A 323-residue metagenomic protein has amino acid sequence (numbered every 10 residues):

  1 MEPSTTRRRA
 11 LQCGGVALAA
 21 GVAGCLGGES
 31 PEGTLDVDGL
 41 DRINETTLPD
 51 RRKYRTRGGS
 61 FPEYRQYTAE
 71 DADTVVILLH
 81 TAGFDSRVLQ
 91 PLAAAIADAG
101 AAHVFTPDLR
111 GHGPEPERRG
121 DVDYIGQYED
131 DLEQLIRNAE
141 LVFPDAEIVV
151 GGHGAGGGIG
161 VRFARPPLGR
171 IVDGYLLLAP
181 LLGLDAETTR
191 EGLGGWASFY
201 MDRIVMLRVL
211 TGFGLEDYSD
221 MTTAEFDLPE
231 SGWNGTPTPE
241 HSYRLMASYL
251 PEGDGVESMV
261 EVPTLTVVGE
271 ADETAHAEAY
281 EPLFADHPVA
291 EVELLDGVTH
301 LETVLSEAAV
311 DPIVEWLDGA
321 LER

Functional and structural regions predicted by a protein language model:
M1-A17: N-terminal secretory signal peptides and thylakoid transit peptides that target proteins across membranes
Q12-L18, V22-T56, F61-Q66: An N-terminal hydrophobic leader/cap segment in hydrolases
A82-A94, E278: The serine-hydrolase catalytic nucleophile loop
A97-E117: Conserved alpha/beta-hydrolase
V122-L141: Alpha/beta-hydrolase active-site loop
M259-V260, T266-V268: Short beta-strand/loop motif that positions the catalytic acidic residue of the alpha/beta-hydrolase fold
E273-A279: Conserved alpha/beta-hydrolase "acid-adjacent" motif
V298-A308: Catalytic histidine-centered segment of alpha/beta-hydrolase-like enzymes
